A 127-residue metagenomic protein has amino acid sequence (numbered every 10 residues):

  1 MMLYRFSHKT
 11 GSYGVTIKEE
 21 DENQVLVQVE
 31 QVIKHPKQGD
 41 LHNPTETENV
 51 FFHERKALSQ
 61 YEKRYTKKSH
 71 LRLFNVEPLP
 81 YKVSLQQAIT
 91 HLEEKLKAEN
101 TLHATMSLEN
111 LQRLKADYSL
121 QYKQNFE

Functional and structural regions predicted by a protein language model:
M1-H8: Short coil-to-beta transition motif at edge beta-strands of beta-rich domains
Y13-E20: Short beta-strand-centered aromatic/proline hotspots
E20, V32-K34: Short coil/turn motifs at secondary-structure junctions
V25-Q31: SH3/SH3-like beta-barrel fold
K34-V83, E94-L102, F126-E127: Intrinsically disordered, low-complexity, charged/polar segments
Y65, L73, Q87, E109-R113: Intrinsically disordered, low-complexity, charge-dense segments enriched in Lys/Arg and Glu/Asp interspersed
H91-E127: N-terminal intrinsically disordered, low-complexity, charge/repeat-rich segments that act as generic
